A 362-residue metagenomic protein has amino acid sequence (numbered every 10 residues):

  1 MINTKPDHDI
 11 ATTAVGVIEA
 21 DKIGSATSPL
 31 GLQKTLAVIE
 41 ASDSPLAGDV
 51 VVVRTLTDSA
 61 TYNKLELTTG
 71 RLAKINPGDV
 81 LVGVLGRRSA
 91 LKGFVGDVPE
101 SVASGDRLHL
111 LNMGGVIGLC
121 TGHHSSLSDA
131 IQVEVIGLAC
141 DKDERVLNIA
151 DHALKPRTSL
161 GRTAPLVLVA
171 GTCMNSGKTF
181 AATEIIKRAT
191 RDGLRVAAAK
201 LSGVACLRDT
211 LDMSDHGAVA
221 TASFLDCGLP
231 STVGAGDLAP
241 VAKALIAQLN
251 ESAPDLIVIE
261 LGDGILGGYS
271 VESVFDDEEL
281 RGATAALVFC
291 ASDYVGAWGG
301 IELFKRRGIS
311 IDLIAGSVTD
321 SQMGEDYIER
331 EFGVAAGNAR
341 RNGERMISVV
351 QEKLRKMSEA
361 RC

Functional and structural regions predicted by a protein language model:
M1-L91, G96-L108, M113: N-terminal accessory targeting/assembly segments
S28-P45, D49, T61-K64, F332 (+1 more regions): NTP-binding/hydrolysis catalytic cores, primarily Walker-type P-loop NTPases
D58-A60, G171-G177, A291-D293: Short, glycine-rich nucleotide/cofactor-binding loops
A73-N76, N112, R157-R162, R188-R191 (+5 more regions): Solvent-exposed alpha-helices and their adjacent loops that cap or buttress functional pockets in soluble metabolic
G93, L110-V116, T121-A150, G234-E251 (+2 more regions): Conserved catalytic-core segment of NTP-binding enzymes
A150-V204: Walker A (P-loop) phosphate-binding motif
K178-E184, C206-T210, I265-S270, G296-G299: Short glycine/serine/threonine-rich phosphate/pyrophosphate-binding segments that cradle anionic phosphate groups
K187-V233, E302-R306, A315, Q322-G333: N-terminal phosphate/diphosphate-binding loop that engages ATP/GTP or pyrophosphate donors across diverse enzyme folds
